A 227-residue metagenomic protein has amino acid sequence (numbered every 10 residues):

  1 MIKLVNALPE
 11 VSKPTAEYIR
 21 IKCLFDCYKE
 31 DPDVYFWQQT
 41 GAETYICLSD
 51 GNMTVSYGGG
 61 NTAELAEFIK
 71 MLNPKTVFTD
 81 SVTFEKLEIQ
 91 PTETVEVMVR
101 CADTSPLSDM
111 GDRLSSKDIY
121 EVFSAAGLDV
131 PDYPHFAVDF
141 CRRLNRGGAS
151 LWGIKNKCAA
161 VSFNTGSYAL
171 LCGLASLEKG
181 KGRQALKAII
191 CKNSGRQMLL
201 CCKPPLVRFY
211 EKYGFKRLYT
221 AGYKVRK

Functional and structural regions predicted by a protein language model:
M1-A7, P91-K117: Conserved N-terminal entry element of GNAT/NAT acetyltransferase domains
M1-T76, V82-T83, S124, L128-R142 (+2 more regions): N-terminal charged segments
G41-S49, L151-L170, A175: Conserved beta-strand in the GNAT
N61-M71, S176-S194, R208, K212: Conserved acetyl-CoA-binding loop-helix of GNAT-fold acetyltransferases
N73-S81, N193-P205: Conserved GNAT acetyl-CoA-binding A-motif
V82-T92, P204-R226: Conserved active-site alpha-helix within GNAT-family acetyltransferase domains
P106-G166: Flexible, substrate/cofactor-facing loop regions flanked by secondary structure within enzyme catalytic domains
N156-C158, G182, Y219: A structural microfeature
